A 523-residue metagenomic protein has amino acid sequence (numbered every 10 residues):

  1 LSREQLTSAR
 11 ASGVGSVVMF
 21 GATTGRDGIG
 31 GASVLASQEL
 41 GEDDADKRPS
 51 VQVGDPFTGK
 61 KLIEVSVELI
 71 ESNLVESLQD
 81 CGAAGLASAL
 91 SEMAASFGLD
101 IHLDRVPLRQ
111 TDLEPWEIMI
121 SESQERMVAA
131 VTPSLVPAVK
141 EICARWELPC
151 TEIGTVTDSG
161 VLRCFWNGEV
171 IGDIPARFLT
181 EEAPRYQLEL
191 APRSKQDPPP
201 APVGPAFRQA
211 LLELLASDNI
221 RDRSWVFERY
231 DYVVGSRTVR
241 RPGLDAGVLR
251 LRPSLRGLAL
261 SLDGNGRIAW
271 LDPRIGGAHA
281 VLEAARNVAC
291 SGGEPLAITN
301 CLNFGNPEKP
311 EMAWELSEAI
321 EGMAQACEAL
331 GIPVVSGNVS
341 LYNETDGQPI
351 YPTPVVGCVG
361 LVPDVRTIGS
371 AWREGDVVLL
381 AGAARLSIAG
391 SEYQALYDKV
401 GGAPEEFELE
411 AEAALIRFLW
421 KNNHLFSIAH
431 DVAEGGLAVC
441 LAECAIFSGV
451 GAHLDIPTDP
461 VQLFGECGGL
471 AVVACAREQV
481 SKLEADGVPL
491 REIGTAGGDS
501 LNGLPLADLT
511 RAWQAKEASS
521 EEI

Functional and structural regions predicted by a protein language model:
L1-W146, E152-F165, T180-E182, Y186 (+6 more regions): Mobile "lid/hinge" segments at catalytic clefts and subdomain interfaces of large enzymes
T7-R10, G30-G31, L190-V339, N343-A438 (+1 more regions): Non-catalytic terminal/interface segments that mediate subunit docking, oligomerization, and allosteric communication
V18, L260, L379, R491-G494: Hydrophobic/aromatic beta-strand patches that form the interior of the parallel beta-sheet core in alpha/beta enzyme
V75, Q79-A216, A319-A326, L330-V335 (+3 more regions): Glycine-/charge-enriched secondary-structure boundary and capping motifs
